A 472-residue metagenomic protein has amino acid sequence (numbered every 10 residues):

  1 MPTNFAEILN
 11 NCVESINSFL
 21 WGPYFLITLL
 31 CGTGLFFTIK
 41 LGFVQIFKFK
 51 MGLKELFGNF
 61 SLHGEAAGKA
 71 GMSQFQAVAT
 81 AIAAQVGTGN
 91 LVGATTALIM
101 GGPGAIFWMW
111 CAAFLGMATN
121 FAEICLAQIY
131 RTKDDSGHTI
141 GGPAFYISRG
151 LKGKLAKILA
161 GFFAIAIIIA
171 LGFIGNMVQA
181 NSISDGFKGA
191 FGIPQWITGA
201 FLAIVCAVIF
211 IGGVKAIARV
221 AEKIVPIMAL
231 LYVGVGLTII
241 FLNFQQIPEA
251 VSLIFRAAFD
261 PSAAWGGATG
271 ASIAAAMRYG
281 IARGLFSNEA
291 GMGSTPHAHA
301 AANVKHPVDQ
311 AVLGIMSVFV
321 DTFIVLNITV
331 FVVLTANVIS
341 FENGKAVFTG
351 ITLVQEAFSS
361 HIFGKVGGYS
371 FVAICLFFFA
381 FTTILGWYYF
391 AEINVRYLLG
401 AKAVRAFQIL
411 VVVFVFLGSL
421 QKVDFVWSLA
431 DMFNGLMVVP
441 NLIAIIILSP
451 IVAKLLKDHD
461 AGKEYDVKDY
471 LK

Functional and structural regions predicted by a protein language model:
M1-T88, L98-A105, G116, F416-L417 (+2 more regions): N-terminal alpha-helical transmembrane segments of multi-pass membrane transport and channel/translocase proteins
I8-L9, L41-Q45, N90-A94, L171-I183 (+5 more regions): Transmembrane helix-loop junctions in multi-pass membrane proteins
L29-T33, K40-L53, F163, A180-F187 (+6 more regions): Membrane-interface loop-to-helix entry segments
T33-T38, A112-G137, A144, S148-N181 (+2 more regions): Helix-loop-helix module between adjacent transmembrane segments
V44-M72, T96, G102-A105, W110 (+5 more regions): Flexible loop linkers connecting adjacent transmembrane helices in multi-pass alpha-helical membrane transporters
L62-M100, L126-I129, D135-A144, S148-G150 (+2 more regions): Alpha-helical membrane segments and immediately flanking helix-loop junctions that form or couple to the substrate/ion
L115-E123, A200-V214, V225-Q245, R278 (+3 more regions): Selective recognition of specific alpha-helical transmembrane segments in multi-pass small-molecule
F121-R131, D135, L237-L253, P261 (+5 more regions): Extracellular/periplasmic helix-exit of transmembrane alpha-helices
